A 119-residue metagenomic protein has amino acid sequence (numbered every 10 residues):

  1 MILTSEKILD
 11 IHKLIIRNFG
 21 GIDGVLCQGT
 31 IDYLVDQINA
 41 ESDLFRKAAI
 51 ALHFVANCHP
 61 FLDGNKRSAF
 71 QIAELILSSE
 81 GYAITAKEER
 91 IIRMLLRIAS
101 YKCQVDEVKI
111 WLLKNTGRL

Functional and structural regions predicted by a protein language model:
M1-L119: FIC/Doc superfamily catalytic core
